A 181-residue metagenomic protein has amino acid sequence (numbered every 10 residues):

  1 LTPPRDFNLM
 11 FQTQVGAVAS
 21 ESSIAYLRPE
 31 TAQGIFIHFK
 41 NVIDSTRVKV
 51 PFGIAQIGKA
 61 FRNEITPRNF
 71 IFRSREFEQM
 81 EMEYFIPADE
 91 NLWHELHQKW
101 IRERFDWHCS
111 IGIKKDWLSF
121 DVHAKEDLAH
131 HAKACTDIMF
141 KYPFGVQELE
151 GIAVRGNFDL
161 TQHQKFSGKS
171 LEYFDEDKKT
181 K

Functional and structural regions predicted by a protein language model:
L1-K181: TRNA-recognition modules of translation machinery and tRNA-sensing kinases, especially anticodon-binding
